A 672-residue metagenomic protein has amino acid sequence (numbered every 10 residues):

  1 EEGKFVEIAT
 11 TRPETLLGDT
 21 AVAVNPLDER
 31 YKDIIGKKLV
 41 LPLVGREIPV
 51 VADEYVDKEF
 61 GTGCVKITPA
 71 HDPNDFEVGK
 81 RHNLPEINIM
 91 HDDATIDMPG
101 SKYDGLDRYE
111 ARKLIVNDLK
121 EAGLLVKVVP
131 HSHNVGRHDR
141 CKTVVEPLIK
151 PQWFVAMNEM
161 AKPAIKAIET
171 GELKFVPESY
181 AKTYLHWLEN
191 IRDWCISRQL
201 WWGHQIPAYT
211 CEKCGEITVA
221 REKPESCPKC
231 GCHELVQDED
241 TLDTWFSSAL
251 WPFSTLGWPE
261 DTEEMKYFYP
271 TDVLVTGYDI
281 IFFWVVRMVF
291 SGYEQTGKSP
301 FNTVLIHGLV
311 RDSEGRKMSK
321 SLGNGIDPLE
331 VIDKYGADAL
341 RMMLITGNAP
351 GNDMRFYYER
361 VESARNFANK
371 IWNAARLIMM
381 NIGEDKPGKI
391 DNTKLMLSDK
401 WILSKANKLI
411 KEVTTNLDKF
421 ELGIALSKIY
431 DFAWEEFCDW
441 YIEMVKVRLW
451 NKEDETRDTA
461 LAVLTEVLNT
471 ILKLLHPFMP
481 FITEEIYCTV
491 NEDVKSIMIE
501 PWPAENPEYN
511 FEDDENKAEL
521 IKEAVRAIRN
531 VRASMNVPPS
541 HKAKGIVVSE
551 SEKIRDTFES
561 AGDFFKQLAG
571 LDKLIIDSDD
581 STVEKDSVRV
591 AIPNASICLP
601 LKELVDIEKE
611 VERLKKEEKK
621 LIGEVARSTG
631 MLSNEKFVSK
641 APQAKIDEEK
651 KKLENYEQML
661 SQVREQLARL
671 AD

Functional and structural regions predicted by a protein language model:
E1, K37-P42, G136-R140, Y209 (+2 more regions): Short acidic-hydrophobic surface loop/beta-edge motif
E1-D93, P163, A167-S197, W201 (+6 more regions): NTP-handling and nucleic-acid-processing catalytic cores
E1-F5, F60-K213, I280, W284 (+6 more regions): Residue patterns forming the tRNA-binding/recognition surfaces of aminoacyl-tRNA synthetases and related DALR
V6-T10, T15-G18, V22-V24, V65-I67 (+9 more regions): Short hydrophobic-aromatic micro-motifs
K80, E86, G292-K298: Active-site palm subdomain of RNA-directed nucleic acid polymerases
H186-F246, L250, E294-A337, N352 (+1 more regions): Feature 926 captures the class I aminoacyl-tRNA synthetase adenylation module centered on the KMSKS loop
F268-D279: A short glycine/serine-rich beta->alpha loop
W284-E294: Short Ser/Thr-interspersed hydrophobic loop/turn segments at strand-loop and sheet-helix junctions that line or gate
